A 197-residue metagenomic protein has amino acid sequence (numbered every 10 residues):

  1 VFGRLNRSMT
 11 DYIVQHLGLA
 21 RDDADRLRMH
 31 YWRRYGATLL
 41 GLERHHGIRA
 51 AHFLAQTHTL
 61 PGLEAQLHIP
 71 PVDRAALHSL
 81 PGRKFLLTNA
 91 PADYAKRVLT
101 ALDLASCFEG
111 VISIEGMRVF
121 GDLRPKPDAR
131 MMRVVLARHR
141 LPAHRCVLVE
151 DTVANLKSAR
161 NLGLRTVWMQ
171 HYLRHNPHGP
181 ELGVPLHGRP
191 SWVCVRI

Functional and structural regions predicted by a protein language model:
V1-R74, D93: N-terminal helical cap/lid subdomain that shapes the substrate entry/recognition surface in HAD-like hydrolases
L19, I48, G82, L141 (+1 more regions): Short glycine/serine/threonine/alanine-rich loop segments
G41, Y94-V98, S158: Phosphate- and divalent-cation-binding pockets in alpha/beta enzyme and binding domains that engage nucleotide-derived
A51, S106-S113, G163-H171: Short hydrophobic/aromatic-enriched beta-strand-loop microsegments
A65, F85, P91-V147, V153 (+1 more regions): Substrate-recognition "cap/lid" segment bordering the active-site pocket of phosphatases
I69-P70, L80-K84: Non-catalytic interaction surface on structured domains
R74-P81, L136, L156-R160: Surface-exposed amphipathic alpha-helices with a cationic face
A143-W192: Acidic, Mg2+-coordinating phosphoryl-transfer loop and its flanking beta/alpha structural elements, shared across
